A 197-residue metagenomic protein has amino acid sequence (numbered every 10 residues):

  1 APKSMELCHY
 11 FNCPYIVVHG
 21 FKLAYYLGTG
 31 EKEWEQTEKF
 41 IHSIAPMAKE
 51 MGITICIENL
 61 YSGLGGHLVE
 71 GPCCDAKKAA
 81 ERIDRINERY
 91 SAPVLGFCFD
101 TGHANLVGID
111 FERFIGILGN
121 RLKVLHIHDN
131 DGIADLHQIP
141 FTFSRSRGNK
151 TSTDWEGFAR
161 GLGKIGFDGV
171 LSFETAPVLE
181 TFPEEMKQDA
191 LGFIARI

Functional and structural regions predicted by a protein language model:
A1-H42, K49-M51: Structural motif corresponding to the early beta-alpha repeats
E6, P14, E50, H67 (+1 more regions): Histidine-acidic metal/acid-base catalytic patches
P14-G20, I53-N59, L171-F173: Short beta-strand segments at enzyme active-site cores
G20-G30, I57-G71: Active-site-proximal beta-alpha loop/turn segments in soluble metabolic enzymes
E33, T37, P72, T151: Short, conserved glycine- and acidic-residue-centered signature motifs in active-site or ligand-binding loops
K39-G65: Catalytic cores of phosphodiester-bond-cleaving enzymes
